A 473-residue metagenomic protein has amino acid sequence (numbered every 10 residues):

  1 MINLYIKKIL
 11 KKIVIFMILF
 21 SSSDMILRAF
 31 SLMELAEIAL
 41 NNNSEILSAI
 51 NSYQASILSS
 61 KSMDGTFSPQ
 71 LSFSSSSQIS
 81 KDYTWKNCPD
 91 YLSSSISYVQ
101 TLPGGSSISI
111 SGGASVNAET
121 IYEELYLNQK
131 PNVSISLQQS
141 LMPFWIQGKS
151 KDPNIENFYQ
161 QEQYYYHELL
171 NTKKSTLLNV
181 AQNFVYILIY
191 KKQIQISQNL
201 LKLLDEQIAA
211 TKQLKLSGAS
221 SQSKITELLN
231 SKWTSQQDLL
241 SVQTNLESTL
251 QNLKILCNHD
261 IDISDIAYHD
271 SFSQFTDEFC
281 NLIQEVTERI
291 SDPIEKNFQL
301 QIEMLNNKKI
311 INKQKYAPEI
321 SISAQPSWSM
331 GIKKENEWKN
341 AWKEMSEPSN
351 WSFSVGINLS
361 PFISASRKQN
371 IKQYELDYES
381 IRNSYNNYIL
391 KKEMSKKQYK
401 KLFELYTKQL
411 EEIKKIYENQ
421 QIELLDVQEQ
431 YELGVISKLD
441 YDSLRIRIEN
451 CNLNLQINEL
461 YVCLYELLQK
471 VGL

Functional and structural regions predicted by a protein language model:
I2, F30, S150-K151, E156-E162 (+6 more regions): Periplasmic alpha-helical coiled-coil/stalk elements that build and connect Gram-negative outer-membrane
I2-V14, S22-I26: Bacterial N-terminal signal peptides that target proteins for export
L27-S93, M142, I146-Y159, Y166 (+6 more regions): Bacterial Sec-pathway N-terminal export signals of envelope proteins
E37-L47, I57-P69, I96-L127, I135-E156 (+7 more regions): A glycine-/polar-enriched beta->alpha junction
I46-M63, T172-Q195, E206, S231 (+6 more regions): Amphipathic alpha-helical coiled-coil segments
F73-I79, I110-V116, I322-W328: Transmembrane beta-barrel strands of outer-membrane/channel proteins
Y83-P89, T120-Y126, A267-Y268, I332-N340 (+1 more regions): Outer-membrane beta-barrel translocator domains and adjoining extracellular loop/strand segments of Gram-negative
P89-Y91, K130, P348-N350: Membrane-spanning beta-strands of outer-membrane beta-barrel proteins
